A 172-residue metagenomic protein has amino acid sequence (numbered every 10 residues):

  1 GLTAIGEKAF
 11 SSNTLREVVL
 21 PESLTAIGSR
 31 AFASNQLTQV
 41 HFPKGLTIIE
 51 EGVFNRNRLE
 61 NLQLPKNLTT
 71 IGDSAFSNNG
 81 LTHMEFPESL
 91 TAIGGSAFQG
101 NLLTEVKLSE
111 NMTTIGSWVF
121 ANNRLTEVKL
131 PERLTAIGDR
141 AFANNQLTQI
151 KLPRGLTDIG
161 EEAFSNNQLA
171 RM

Functional and structural regions predicted by a protein language model:
G1-A4, N13-A26, Q36-I48, R58-T70 (+5 more regions): Structural signature of tandem-repeat unit edges
G6-A9, G28-A31, E50-V53, G72-A75 (+4 more regions): Consensus positions within tandem repeat domains that build extended binding/scaffold surfaces
